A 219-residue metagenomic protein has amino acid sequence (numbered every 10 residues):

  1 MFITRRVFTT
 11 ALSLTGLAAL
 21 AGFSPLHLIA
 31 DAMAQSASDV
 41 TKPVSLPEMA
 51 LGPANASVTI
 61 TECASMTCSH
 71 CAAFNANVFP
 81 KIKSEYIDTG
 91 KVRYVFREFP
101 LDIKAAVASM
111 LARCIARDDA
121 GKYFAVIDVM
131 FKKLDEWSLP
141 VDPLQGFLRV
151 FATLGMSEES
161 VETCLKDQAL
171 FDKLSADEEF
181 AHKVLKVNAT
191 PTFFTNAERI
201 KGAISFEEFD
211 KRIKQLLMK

Functional and structural regions predicted by a protein language model:
F2-I3, V7-D102, S175-E178, K183 (+1 more regions): Extracytoplasmic thiol/disulfide redox context detector
F2-V7, L12, I29-Q35, S65 (+1 more regions): C-terminal cap of thioredoxin/glutaredoxin-like
S13, D128-K132, K166: Short amphipathic alpha-helical surface patches that mediate protein-protein
V44-L46, K132, T195: Residue-level signal for pocket-adjacent positions within structured domains
A56-T59, V107, A189: Envelope-exposed proteins and targeting segments
A64-M66, A72-A152: Structural alpha/beta surface segment adjacent to cysteine/selenocysteine redox centers across thiol/disulfide enzymes
